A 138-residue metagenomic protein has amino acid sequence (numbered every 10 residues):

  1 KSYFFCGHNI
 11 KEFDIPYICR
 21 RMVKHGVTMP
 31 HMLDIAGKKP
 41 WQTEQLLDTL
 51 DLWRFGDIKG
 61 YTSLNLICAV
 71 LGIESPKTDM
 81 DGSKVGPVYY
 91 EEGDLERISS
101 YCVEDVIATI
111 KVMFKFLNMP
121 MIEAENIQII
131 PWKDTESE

Functional and structural regions predicted by a protein language model:
S2-S100, E104-I127: Metal-dependent phosphoesterase core characteristic of DEDDh/y 3'-5' exonuclease domains
A124-E138: Common nucleic-acid-contacting/processivity interface regions adjacent to the catalytic cores of nucleic-acid enzymes
